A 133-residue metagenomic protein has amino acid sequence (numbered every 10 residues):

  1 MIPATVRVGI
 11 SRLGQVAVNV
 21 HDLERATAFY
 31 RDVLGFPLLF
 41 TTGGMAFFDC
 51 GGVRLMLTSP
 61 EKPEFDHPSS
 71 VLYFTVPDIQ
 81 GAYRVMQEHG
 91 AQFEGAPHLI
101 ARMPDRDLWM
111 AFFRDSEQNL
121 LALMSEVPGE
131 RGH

Functional and structural regions predicted by a protein language model:
M1-E24, S70-L72, S125-H133: N-terminal beta-strand motif that seeds the catalytic metal site of vicinal oxygen chelate
V20, C50, V76: Aromatic-flanked redox-active Cys/Sec active sites in thiol-based oxidoreductases, especially the WC-centered
L23, L72-L120, R131: Vicinal oxygen chelate
E24-P37: Amphipathic alpha-helical segments
G35-F40, F93-P97: Short secondary-structure junctions
P37-S70, L120-E126: Conserved short beta-strand elements that form part of the metal-binding/catalytic scaffold of enzyme active sites
